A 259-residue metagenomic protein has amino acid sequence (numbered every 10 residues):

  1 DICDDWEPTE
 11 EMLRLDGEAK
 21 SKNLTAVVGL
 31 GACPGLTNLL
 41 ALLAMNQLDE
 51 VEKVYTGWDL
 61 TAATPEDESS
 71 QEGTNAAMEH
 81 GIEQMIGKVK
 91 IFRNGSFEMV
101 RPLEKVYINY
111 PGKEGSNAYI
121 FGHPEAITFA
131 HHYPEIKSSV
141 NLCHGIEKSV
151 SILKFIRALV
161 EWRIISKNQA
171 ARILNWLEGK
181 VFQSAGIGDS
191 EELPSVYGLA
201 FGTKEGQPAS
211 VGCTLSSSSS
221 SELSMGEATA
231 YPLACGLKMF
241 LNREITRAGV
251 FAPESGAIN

Functional and structural regions predicted by a protein language model:
D1, A26-V28, T56, N141: General beta-strand structural signal in soluble alpha/beta enzymes
I2-T25: Rossmann-fold NAD(P)-binding glycine/threonine-rich loop
D4, G29-C33, A118: Glycine- and other small-residue-rich loops at beta-strand/loop junctions that grip anionic moieties
D5-E10, C33-L36, D59-P65: Short gly/pro/ser/thr-enriched loop/turn and capping motifs at secondary-structure boundaries
T9-L13, N38, P194: Short, surface-exposed alpha-helical segments at coil->helix boundaries
L13, E18, L39-Q47: Active-site Tyr-X1-5-Lys
V27-L40, M45, P232, G236: Short alpha-helices
N46-N259: C-terminal catalytic/substrate-binding lobe primarily of soluble NAD(P)-dependent oxidoreductases
